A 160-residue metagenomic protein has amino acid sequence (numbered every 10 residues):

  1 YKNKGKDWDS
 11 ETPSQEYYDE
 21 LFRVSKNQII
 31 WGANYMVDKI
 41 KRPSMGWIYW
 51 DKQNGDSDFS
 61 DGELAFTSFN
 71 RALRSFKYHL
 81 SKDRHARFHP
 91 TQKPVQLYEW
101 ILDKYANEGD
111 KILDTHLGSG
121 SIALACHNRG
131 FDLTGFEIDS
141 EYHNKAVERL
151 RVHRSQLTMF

Functional and structural regions predicted by a protein language model:
Y1-L113, S119-F160: Class I S-adenosyl-L-methionine-dependent methyltransferase catalytic core
